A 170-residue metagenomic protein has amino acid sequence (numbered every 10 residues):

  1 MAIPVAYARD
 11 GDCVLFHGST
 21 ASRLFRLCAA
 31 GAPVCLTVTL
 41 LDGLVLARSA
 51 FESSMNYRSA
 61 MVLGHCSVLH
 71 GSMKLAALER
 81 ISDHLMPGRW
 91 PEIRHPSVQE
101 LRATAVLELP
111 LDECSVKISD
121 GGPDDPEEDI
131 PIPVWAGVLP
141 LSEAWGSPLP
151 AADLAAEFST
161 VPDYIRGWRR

Functional and structural regions predicted by a protein language model:
M1-F16, R26: An N-terminal domain-cap segment
Y7, G64-C66, L107-L111: A structural signal for short, well-ordered beta-strand segments
A8, S22-L24, G122-D125: Short, surface-exposed beta-strand-loop junctions and turns on beta-sheet-rich folds
G11, Y57, L111-E113: Residue-level signal for tight coil/turn positions that link beta-strands
C13-L15, C35, E108, K117: General beta-strand recognition
A21-R80: Short, structured beta-strand-loop surface elements
M73-R170: C-terminal edge-of-domain segments
